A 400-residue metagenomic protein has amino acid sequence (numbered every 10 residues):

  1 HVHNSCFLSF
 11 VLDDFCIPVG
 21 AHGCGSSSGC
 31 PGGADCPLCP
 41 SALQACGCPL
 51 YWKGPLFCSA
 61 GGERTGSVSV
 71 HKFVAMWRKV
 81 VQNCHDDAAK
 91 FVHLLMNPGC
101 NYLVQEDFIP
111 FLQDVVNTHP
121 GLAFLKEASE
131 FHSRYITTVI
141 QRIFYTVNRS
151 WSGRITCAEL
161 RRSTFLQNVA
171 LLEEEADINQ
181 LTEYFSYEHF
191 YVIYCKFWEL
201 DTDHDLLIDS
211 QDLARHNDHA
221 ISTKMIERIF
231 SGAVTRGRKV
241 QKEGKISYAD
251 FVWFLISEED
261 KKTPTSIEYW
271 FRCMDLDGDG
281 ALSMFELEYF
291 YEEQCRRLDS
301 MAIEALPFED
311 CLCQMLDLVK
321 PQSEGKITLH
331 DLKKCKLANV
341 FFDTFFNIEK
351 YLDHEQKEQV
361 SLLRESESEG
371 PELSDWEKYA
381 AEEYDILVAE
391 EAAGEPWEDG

Functional and structural regions predicted by a protein language model:
H1, C16-S28, V169, E188-Y191 (+3 more regions): Long, highly charged low-complexity segments
H1-G33, C39, A45-A60, N83-H93 (+8 more regions): Polyampholytic low-complexity alpha-helical segments
V11-G33, P37-R78, H85-Q105, K126-R154 (+4 more regions): Primarily EF-hand calcium-binding motifs
P55-S59, K90-N97, E106-D114, A158-N168 (+3 more regions): Amphipathic alpha-helical scaffolding segments
A123-H132, I178-T182, R215, S300-A305: HEAT/armadillo-like alpha-solenoid scaffolds in large eukaryotic assembly and transport factors
G153-L160, N168-E174, Q180-E183, Y187-Q211: Core solenoid repeat modules with strong leucine/isoleucine-rich periodicity, prominently canonical LRR arrays but also
